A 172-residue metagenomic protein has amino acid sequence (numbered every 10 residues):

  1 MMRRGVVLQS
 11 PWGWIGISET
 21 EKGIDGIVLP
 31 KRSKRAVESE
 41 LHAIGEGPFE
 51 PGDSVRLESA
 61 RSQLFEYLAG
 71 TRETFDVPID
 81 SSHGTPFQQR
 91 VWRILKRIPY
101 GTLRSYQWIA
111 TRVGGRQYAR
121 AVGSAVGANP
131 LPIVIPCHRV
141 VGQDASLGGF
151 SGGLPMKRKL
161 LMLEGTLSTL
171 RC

Functional and structural regions predicted by a protein language model:
M1-Q117, L163, L167-C172: Basic nucleic-acid-binding alpha-helical/helix-turn surface characteristic of O6-alkylguanine DNA
R61, P130, L154: Short amphipathic alpha-helical/adjacent loop interface patches that line ligand and macromolecule-binding sites
R120-N129: Regulatory, non-catalytic segments
V134: Major-groove DNA-recognition helix of helix-turn-helix-type DNA-binding domains
C137: Short cysteine clusters
Q143-C172: …primarily DNA-binding HTH/wHTH and HhH modules…
